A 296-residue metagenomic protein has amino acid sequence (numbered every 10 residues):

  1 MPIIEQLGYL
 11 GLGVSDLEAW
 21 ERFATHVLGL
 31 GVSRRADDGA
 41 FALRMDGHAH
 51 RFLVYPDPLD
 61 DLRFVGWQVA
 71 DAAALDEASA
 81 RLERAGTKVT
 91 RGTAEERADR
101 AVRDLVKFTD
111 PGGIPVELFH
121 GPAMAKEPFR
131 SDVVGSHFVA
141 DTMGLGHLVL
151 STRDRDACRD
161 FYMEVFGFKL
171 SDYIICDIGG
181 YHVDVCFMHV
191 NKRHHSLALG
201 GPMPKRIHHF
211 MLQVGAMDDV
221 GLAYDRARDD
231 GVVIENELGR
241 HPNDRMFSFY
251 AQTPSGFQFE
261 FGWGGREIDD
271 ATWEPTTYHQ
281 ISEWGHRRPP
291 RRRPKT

Functional and structural regions predicted by a protein language model:
M1-E18, L62-W67, A123-D156, K169-S171 (+3 more regions): N-terminal beta-strand motif that seeds the catalytic metal site of vicinal oxygen chelate
P2-H50, L150-H194: Core segments of cupin and vicinal oxygen chelate
Q6-S15, D57-R84, D104-D110, G144-R153 (+2 more regions): Vicinal oxygen chelate
W20-T25, L82, G113, C158 (+4 more regions): Conserved active-site tyrosine of GNAT-family acetyltransferases
R35-D38, M45-A70, T93-E95: Conserved donor-binding loop and adjoining core beta-sheet/short helix segment in diverse acyl/aminoacyl transferases
L43-G47, P56, F108-P111, M188-K192 (+2 more regions): Active-site beta-strand termini and strand-to-loop segments that position acidic
H48-L53, G113-V116, H194-L197, F257-Q258: Short, charged/polar, Gly/Pro-enriched secondary-structure boundary elements
E83-G144, D184-M188, G231-T296: Vicinal oxygen chelate
